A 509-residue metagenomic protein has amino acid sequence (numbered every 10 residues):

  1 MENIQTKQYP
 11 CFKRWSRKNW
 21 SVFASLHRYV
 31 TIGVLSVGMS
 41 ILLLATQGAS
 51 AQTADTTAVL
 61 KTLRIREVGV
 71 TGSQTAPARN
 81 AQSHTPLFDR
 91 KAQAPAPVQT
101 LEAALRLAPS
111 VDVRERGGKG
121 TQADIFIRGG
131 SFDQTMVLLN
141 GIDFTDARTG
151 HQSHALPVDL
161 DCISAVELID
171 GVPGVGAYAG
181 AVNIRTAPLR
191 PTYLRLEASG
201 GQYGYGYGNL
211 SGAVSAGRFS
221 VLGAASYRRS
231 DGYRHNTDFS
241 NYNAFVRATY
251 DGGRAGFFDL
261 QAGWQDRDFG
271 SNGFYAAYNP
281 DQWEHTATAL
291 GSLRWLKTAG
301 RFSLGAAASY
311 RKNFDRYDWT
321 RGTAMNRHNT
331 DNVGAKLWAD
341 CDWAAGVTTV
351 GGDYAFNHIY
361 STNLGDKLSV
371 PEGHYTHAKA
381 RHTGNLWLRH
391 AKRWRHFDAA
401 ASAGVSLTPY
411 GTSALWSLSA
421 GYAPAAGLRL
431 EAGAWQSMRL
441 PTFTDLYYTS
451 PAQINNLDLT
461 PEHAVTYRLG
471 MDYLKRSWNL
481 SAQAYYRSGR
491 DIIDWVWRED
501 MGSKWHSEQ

Functional and structural regions predicted by a protein language model:
T62, R66-Q99, A123-D124, F132 (+1 more regions): N-terminal periplasmic "start-of-domain" segments of outer-membrane beta-barrel proteins
E102-I142, S164, G171: Extracytoplasmic beta-strand/coil segments of soluble accessory domains associated with Gram-negative outer-membrane
I142-G171, R185: Short acidic/polar hinge/loop motifs at secondary-structure boundaries that mediate gating or recognition
A165, P173, G180-V214, A225 (+2 more regions): Short strand-turn segments of transmembrane beta-barrel domains in outer membranes, especially the first one or two
L196-G200, G223-Y227, L260-W264, A306-K312 (+6 more regions): Transmembrane beta-barrel strands of outer-membrane/channel proteins
A213-R229, G305-D318, T349, T362 (+1 more regions): Surface-exposed extracellular loop regions of Gram-negative outer-membrane beta-barrel proteins
S230-N241, D251, A255-N332: Flexible loop and strand-edge segments within Gram-negative outer membrane beta-barrel domains
Y275-T298, A423, R429, Q436-R490 (+1 more regions): Outer-membrane beta-barrel signature, preferentially recognizing the C-terminal barrel domain of Gram-negative
